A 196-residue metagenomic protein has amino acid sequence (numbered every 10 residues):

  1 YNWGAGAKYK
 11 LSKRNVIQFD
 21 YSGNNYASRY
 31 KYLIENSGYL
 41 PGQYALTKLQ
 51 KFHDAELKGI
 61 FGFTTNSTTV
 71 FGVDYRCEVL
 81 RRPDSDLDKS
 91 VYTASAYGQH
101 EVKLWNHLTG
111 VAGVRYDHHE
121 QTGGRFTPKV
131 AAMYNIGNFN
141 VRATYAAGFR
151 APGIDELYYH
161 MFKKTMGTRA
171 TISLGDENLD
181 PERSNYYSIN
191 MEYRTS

Functional and structural regions predicted by a protein language model:
Y1-K10, K48-H53, N135, F139-N140 (+1 more regions): Outer-membrane beta-barrel signature, preferentially recognizing the C-terminal barrel domain of Gram-negative
Y1-T122, P128, N135: Face-selective signature of the C-terminal outer-membrane beta-barrel domain
F126-V130, S188: Short beta-alpha junctions and helix-cap segments that line functional grooves
